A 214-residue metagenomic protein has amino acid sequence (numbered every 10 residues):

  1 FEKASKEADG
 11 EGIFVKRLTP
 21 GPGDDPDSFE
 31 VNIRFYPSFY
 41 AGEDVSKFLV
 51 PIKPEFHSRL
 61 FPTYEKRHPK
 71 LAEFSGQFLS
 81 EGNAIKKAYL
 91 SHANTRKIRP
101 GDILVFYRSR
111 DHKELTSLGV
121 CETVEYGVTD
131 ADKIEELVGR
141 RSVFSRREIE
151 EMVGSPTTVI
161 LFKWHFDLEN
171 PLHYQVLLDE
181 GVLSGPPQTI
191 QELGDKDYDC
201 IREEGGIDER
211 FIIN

Functional and structural regions predicted by a protein language model:
F1-H68, G127-N214: Contiguous surface segments at macromolecular interaction interfaces
E43-V45, R99-G101, E114: Short gly/pro-enriched beta-turn/loop segments at secondary-structure junctions
H68-I85: Short, basic/aromatic beta-hairpin or loop at an interaction surface
E81, Y107-R108, L118: Short His-Asn-centered micro-motif
A84-N94: Short alpha-helix capping/helix-loop boundary micro-motifs
A93-R108: Short coil-to-beta transition motif at edge beta-strands of beta-rich domains
E114-Y126: Short beta-strand-centered aromatic/proline hotspots
